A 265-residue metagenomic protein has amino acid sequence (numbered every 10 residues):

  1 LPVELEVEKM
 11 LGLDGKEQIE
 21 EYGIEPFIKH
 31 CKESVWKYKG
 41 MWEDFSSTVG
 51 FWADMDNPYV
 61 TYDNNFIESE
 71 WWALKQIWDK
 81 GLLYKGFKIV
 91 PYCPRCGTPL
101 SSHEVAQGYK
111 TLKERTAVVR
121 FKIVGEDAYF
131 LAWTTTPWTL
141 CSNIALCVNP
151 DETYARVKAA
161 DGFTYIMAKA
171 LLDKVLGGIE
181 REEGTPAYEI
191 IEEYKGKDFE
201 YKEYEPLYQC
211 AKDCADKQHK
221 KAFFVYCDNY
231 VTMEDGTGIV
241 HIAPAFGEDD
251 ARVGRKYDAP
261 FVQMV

Functional and structural regions predicted by a protein language model:
L1-D161, A243-V265: N-terminal, positively charged nucleic-acid-binding surface of large information/translation enzymes
S142-V148, E152-V265: Catalytic alpha/beta core of large soluble enzyme barrels
